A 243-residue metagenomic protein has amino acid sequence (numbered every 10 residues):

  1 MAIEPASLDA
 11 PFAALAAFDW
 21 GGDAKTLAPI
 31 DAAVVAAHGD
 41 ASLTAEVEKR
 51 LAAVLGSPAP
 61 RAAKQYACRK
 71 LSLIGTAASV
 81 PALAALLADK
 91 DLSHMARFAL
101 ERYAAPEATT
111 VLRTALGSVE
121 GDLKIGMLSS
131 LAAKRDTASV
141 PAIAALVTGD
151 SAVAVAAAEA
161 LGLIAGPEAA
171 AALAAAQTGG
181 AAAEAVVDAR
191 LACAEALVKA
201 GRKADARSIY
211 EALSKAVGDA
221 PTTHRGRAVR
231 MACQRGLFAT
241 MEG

Functional and structural regions predicted by a protein language model:
A2-I3, W20-S42, A53-G56, A62-T76 (+9 more regions): Structural detector for internal amphipathic alpha-helices that build alpha-solenoid repeat scaffolds
E4-A17: Short N-terminal segments immediately surrounding and downstream of signal-peptide cleavage
E46-V47: General marker for long, soluble alpha-helical cores
G180: Short, small-residue-enriched loops and turns at beta-alpha junctions that line or gate enzyme active sites
